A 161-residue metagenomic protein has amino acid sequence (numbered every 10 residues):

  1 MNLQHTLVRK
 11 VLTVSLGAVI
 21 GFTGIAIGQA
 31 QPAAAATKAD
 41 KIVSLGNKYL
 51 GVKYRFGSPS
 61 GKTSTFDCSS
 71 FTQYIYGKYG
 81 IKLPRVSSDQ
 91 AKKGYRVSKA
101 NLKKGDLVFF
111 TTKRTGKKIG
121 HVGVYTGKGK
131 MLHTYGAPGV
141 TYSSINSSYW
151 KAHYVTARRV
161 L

Functional and structural regions predicted by a protein language model:
M1-K38, L161: N-terminal secretion targeting segments of exported proteins
N2, P32-A36, I81-G139: ...with weaker cross-activation on analogous glycine-rich loops/strands in unrelated enzymes
N47, G51, K128: ATP/adenylate-binding site constellation spanning eukaryotic-like Ser/Thr protein kinases, ABC-transporter
V52-K104, R114, Y154: Catalytic cysteine-centered active-site loop
P138-S148: Catalytic alpha/beta core of large soluble enzyme barrels
N146, A152-L161: Short, low-complexity, Pro/Ser/Thr/Gly-rich segments in the mature regions of secreted, periplasmic
